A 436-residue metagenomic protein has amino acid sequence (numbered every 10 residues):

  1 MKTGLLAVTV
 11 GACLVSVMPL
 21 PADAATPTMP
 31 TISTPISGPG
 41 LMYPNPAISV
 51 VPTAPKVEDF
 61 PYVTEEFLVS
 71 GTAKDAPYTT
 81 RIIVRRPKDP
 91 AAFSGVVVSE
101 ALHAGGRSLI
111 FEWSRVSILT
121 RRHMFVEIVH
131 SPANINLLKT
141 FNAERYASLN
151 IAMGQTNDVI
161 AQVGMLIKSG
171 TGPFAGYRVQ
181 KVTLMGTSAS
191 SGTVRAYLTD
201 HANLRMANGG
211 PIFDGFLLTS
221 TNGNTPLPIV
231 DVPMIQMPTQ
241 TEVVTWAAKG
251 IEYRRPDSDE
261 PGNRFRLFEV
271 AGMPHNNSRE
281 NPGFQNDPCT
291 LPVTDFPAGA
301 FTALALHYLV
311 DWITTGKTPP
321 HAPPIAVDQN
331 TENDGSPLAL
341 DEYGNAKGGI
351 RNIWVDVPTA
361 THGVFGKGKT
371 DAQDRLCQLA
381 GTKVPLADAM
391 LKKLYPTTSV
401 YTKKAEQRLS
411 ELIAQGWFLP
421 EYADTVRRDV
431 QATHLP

Functional and structural regions predicted by a protein language model:
M1-A24: Secretory targeting and sorting signals
A25-P436: C-terminal His-loop and adjacent cap/lid subdomain of alpha/beta-hydrolase
